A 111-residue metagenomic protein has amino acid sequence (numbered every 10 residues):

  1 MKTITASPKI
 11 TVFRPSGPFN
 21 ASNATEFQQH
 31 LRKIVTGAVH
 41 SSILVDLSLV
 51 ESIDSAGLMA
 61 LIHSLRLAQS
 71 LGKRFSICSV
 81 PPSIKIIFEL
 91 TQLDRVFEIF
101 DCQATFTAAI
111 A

Functional and structural regions predicted by a protein language model:
M1-R14: Short beta-strand/loop segment at the start of cytosolic alpha/beta domains
P8, P82, A104: Residues that form or immediately flank small-molecule/cofactor binding pockets and catalytic motifs
S16-P18, C102: Generic beta-structure capping elements
P18-F97: Amphipathic alpha-helical interaction surfaces in cytosolic regulatory modules
E98-T105: Short acidic-hydrophobic, aromatic-tinged amphipathic segments that line or gate anion-handling sites
A109-A111: A short, charged, amphipathic alpha-helix used as a generic interaction element across diverse proteins
